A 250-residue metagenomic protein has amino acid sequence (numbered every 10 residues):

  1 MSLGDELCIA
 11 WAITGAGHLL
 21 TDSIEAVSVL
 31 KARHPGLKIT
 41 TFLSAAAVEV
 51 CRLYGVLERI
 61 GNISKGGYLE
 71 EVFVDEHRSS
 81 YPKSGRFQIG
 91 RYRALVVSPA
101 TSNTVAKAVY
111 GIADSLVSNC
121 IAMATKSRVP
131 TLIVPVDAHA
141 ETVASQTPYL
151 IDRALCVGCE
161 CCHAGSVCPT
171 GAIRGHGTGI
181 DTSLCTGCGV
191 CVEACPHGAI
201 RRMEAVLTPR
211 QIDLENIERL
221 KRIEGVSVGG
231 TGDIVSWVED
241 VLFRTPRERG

Functional and structural regions predicted by a protein language model:
M1-P148, A154-L155, V167-G177, D181-S183 (+2 more regions): A cross-family phosphate/adenosyl-ligand binding-site feature
C156-E160: Short basic helix-loop element that most often maps to the first helix and adjoining turn of HTH DNA-binding modules
C161-S166: Disulfide-braced loops of extracellular cysteine-rich modules
